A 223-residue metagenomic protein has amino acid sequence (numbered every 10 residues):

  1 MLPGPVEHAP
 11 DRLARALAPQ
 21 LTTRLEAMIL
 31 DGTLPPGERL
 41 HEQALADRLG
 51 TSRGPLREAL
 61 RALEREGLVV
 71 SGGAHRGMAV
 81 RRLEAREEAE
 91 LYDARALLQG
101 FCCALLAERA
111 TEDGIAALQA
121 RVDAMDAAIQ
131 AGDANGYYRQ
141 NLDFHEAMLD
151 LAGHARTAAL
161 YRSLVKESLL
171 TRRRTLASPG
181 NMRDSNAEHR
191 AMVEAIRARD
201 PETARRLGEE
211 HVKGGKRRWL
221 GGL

Functional and structural regions predicted by a protein language model:
M1-E108, L220-L223: Short linear motifs at protein or domain termini
L2, R12-L13, Q119-D126, K166 (+1 more regions): C-terminal all-alpha effector/ligand-binding and dimerization domain of prokaryotic HTH-type transcriptional repressors
M28, T33, A128, L149 (+2 more regions): Hydrophobic side-chain positions on well-ordered alpha-helices, corresponding to helix-helix packing/interface faces
A85-R86, A116, N186-A187: Charged, amphipathic alpha-helical coiled-coil/dimerization segments
A94-A110, Q140-P179, G215-W219: Hydrophobic, amphipathic alpha-helical faces that serve as interaction scaffolds
I115-Q119, Y138, A158, R162 (+1 more regions): Conserved positions within tetratricopeptide repeat
G132, H154-A155, R199-D200: Short loop-to-helix capping motifs
